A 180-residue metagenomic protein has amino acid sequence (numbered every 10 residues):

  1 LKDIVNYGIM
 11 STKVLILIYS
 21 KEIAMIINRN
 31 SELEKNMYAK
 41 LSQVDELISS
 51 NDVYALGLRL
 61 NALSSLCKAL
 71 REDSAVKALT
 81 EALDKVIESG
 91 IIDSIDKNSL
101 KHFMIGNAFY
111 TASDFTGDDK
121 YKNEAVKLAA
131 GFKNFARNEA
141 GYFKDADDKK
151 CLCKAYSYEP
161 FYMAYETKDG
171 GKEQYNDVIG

Functional and structural regions predicted by a protein language model:
I4-K21: Short, positively charged and aromatic/hydrophobic N-terminal segments
I26, L58-E72, M104-D118, S157-G171: Well-ordered alpha-helical scaffold segments within catalytic/enzyme domains
N28-S49, S74-I95, N123-Y142, K172-G180: Long, well-ordered core segments of solenoidal/helical folds
S49-N61: Beta-strand-rich domains and repeat architectures in extracellular enzymes and scaffolds, especially beta-propellers
A108, K120, G131-D148, K154: Extracytoplasmic mature domains of secreted/periplasmic and thylakoid-lumen proteins
Y142-G180: Aromatic- and glycine-enriched pocket-lining scaffold segments that form the walls of small-molecule binding clefts
